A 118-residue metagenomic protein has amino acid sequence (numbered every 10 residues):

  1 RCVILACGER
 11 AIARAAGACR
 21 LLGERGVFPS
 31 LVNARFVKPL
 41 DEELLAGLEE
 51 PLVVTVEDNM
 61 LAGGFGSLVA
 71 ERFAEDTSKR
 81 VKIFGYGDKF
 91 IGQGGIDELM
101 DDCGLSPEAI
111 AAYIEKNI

Functional and structural regions predicted by a protein language model:
R1-I118: Thiamine diphosphate
